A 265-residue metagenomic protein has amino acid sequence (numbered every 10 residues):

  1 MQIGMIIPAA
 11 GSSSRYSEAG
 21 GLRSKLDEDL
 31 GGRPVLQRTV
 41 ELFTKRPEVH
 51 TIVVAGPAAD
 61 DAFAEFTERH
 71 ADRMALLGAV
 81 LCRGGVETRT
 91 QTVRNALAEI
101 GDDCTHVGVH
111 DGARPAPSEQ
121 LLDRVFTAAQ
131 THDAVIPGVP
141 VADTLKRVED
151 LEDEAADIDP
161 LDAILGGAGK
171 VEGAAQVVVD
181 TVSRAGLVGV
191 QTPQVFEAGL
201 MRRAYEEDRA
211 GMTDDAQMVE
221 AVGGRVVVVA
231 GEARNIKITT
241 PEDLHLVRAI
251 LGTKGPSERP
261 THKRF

Functional and structural regions predicted by a protein language model:
M1-D61: N-terminal glycine-rich phosphate-binding loop and ensuing alpha1 helix
M1-I6, A10, E41-L42, R46 (+3 more regions): SAM-dependent methyltransferases
I6-A10, A55, V109-H110, P137-P140 (+2 more regions): Short beta-strand segments
I7, L36, A96, H110-D111 (+3 more regions): Residue-level signal for inorganic ion chemistry
D61-R69: Acidic helix N-cap motif at the loop->helix transition within catalytic regions of sugar-transfer enzymes
H70-H106: Short phosphate-binding loop-to-helix
G112-A116: Acidic metal-phosphate-binding loop of nucleotide-sugar-dependent transferases
P117-V229, R264-F265: Conserved core of the sugar-phosphate nucleotidyltransferase
